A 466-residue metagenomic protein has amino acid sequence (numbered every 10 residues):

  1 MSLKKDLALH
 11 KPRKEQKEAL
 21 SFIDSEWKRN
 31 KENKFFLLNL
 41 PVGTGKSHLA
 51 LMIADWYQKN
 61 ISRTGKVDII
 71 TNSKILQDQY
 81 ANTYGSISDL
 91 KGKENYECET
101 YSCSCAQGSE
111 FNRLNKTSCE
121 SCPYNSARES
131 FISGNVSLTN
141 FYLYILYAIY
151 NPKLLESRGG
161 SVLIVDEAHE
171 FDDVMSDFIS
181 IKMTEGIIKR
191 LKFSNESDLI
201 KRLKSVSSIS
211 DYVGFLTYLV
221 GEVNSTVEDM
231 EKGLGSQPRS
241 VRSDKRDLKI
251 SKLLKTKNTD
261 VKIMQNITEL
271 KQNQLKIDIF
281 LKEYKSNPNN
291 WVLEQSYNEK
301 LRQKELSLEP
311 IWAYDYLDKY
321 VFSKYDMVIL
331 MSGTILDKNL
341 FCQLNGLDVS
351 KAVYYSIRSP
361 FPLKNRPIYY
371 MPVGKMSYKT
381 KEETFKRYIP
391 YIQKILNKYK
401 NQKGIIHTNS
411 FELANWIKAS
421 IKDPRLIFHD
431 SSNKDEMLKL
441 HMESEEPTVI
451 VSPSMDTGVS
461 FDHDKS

Functional and structural regions predicted by a protein language model:
S2-A8, K14-V42, S86-R113, A148-V162 (+2 more regions): Conserved coupling segment at the C-terminus of the helicase ATP-binding
T44-W56: Motif I (Walker A/P-loop) of helicase-class P-loop NTPases
G45-S47, L146-P152, L317, L336-N339 (+2 more regions): SF2 helicase motor core recognition
L49-M52, S62-E99, F411: Conserved Walker A/P-loop ATP-binding site and its immediately adjacent core in helicase/helicase-like ATPase domains
I69-I70, V136-N140, V162-V165, M327-S332 (+1 more regions): Structural recognition of the conserved hydrophobic beta-strand(s) that form the central parallel beta-sheet of P-loop
K91-Y96, F141-L143, T408-E412, L426-K439 (+1 more regions): Conserved helicase motor
S118-S161, A313, V451-D456: Conserved RecA-like ASCE ATPase "motif II neighborhood" in helicase/translocase motors
S126-N135, W416, R425-V451, D462: Conserved motor-coupling elements within RecA-like helicase/translocase cores
